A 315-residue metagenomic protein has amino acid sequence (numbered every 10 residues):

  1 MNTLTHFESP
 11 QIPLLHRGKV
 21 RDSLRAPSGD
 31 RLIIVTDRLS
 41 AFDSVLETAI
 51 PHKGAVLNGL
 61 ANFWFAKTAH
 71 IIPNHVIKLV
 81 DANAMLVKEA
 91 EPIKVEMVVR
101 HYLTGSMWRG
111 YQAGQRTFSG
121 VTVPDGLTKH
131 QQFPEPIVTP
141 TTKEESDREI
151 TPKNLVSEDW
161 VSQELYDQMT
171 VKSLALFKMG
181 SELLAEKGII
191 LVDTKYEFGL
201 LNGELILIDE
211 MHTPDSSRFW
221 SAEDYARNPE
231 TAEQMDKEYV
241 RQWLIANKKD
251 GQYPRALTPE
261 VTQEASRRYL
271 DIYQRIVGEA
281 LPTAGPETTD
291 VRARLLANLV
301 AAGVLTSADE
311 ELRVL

Functional and structural regions predicted by a protein language model:
M1-T142, K249-A256, V261-L315: Active-site loop/lid in soluble adenylation, ligation, and acyl-transfer enzymes
E47, D159, Q163-D167, P259: Active-site oxyanion-binding pockets that recognize sulfate/phosphate
N83, L184-L201: A short glycine-rich, hydrophobically flanked beta-strand micro-motif that places a catalytic Asp/Glu for divalent metal
V98, L191-K195, L207: A structural signal for short, well-ordered beta-strand segments and their strand-loop junctions that often border
F133-Q163: A short mid-domain helix/strand-loop element embedded in enzyme catalytic domains that forms or borders the active-site
V161-V192: A long amphipathic alpha-helix within ATP-dependent nucleotide-binding catalytic cores
Y196-D215: A short beta-strand motif that forms the metal-chelation/ATP-contact edge of phosphoryl-transfer active sites
M211-I272, I276, L315: C-terminal helix-cap and adjacent tail motif
